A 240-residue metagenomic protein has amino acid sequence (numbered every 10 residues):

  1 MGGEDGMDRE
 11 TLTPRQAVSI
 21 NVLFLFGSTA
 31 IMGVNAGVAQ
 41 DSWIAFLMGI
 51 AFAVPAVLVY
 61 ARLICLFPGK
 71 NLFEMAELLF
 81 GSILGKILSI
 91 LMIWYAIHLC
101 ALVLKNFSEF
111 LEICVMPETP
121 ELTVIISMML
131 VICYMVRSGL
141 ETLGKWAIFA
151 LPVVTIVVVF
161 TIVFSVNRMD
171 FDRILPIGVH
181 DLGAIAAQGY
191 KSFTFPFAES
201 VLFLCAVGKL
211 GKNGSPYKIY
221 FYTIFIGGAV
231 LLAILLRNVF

Functional and structural regions predicted by a protein language model:
G2-P14, M32-D41, L104-T123, R173-A186: Inter-helical loop and helix-membrane interface segments of multi-pass membrane transporters/permeases
G2-S42, C133-A147: N-terminal hydrophobic signal/anchor transmembrane helix of membrane proteins
L12-T29, A45, G49, M92-A96 (+6 more regions): Hydrophobic, membrane-embedded alpha-helices of multi-pass small-molecule transporters
G27-M32, A36-E121: Membrane helical hairpin/interfacial module
A36, N106-E112, L130-A150, G208-G214: Membrane-water interface regions at transmembrane-helix termini and the short interhelical loops of multi-pass membrane
V54, M129-C133, V158-I162: Hydrophobic core segments of alpha-helical transmembrane domains in multi-pass membrane transport and ion-translocation
L79-L91, A150-S165, F225-A233: Small-residue-rich segments of transmembrane alpha-helices in multi-pass membrane proteins, especially helix faces
I97-C100, L104, V136, V154-G178 (+1 more regions): Hydrophobic alpha-helical segments and their helix-loop junctions in multi-pass secondary transporters
